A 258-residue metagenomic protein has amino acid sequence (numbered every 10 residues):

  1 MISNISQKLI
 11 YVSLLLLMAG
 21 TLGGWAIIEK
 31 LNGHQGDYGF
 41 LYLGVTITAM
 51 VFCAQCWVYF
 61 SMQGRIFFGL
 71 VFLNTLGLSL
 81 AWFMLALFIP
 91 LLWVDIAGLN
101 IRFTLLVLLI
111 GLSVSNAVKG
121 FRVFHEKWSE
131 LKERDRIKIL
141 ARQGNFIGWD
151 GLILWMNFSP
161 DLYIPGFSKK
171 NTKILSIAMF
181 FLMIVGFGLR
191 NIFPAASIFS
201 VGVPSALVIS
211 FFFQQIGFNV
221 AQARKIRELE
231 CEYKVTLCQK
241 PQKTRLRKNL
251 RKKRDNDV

Functional and structural regions predicted by a protein language model:
M1-I10, Q215-V258: Cytosolic/matrix-facing juxtamembrane and C-terminal tails of multi-pass cellular membrane proteins
M1-S113, A195-S205: N-terminal first transmembrane alpha-helix
I2-L17, I147-G186, R190-N191: Loop-to-transmembrane boundary segments
L17-M18, R102-G120, I177-N219: Alpha-helical membrane-embedded segments
F88, K119-V123, N171-A178: Broad hydrophobic/π-residue packing in well-ordered secondary structure
W93, F121-S129, N219-E228: A cytosolic-side transmembrane-helix exit/cap motif
T104-S168, E232-D255: Charge-rich cytosolic interhelical loops and cytosolic tails of multi-pass membrane proteins
